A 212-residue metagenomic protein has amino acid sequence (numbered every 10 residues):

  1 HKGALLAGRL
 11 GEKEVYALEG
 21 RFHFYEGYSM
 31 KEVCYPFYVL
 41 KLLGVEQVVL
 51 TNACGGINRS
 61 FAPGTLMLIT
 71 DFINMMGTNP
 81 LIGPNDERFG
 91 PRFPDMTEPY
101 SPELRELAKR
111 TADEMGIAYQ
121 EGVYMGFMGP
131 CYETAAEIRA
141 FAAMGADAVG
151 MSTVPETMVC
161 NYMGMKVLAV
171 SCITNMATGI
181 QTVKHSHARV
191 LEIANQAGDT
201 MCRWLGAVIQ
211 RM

Functional and structural regions predicted by a protein language model:
H1-M96: Metabolite-binding pocket within alpha/beta catalytic cores that recognizes anionic/polar moieties
A17-E19, V48-N52, L68, Y119-M125 (+2 more regions): General beta-strand structural signal in soluble alpha/beta enzymes
K41-G44, A142, N161: Non-catalytic positions within long, well-ordered alpha-helices that form the structural scaffold/packing of enzyme
E46, D147, K166: Short acidic/polar active-site loop segments enriched in Thr and Asp
F89-Y100, A112, I138, A194-G206: Polyanion-binding loop/helix "lid" in catalytic or ligand-binding cores
R105, R110-D147, Q210-M212: Active-site/ligand-binding-proximal alpha/beta "capping" segment
M151-R189: Zn-dependent metallopeptidase/amidohydrolase metal-coordination segment
A177-M212: His/Asp/Glu-rich mid-to-C-terminal helical/loop segments that flank catalytic regions of hydrolases
